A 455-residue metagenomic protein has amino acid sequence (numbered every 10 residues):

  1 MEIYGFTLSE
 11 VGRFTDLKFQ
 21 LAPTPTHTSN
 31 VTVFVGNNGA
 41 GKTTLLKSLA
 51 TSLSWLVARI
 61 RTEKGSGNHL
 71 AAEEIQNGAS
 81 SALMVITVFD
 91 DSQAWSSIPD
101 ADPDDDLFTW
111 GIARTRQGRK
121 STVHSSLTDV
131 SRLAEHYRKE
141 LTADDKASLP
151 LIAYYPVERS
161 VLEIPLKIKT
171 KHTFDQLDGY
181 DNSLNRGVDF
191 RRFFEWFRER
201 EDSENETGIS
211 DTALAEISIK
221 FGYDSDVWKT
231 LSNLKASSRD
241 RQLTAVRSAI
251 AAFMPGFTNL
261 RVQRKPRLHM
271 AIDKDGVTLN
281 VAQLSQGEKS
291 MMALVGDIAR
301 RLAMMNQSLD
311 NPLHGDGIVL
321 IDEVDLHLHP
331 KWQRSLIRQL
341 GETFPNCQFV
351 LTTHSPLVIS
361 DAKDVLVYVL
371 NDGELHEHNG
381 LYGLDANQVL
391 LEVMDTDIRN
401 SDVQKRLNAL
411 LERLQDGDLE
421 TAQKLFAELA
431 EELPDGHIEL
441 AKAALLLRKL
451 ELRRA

Functional and structural regions predicted by a protein language model:
M1-E63, N259, R264-I398: Switch/communication elements of ASCE P-loop NTPase nucleotide-binding domains
M1-N205, L414, P434-A455: P-loop NTPase switch/coupling surface
E2, L141-A143, R338-E342, L357-A455: RecA-like P-loop NTPase motor core
E2, T87, N182-M291, G296-H314: Extended helical coiled-coil dimerization/tether regions that scaffold and oligomerize large DNA-maintenance assemblies
L49, L53, A134-D144, V246-M254 (+3 more regions): Hydrophobic, Leu/Ile/Phe/Ala-enriched alpha-helical segments that form helix-helix packing faces
L70-E73, F108-G111, E216-D226, H269-D275 (+3 more regions): Amphipathic alpha-helical surface "interface" segments used for docking/oligomerization or membrane association within
V130, A134, S148, F190 (+4 more regions): A structural signal for well-ordered alpha-helical scaffolds and beta->alpha junctions
